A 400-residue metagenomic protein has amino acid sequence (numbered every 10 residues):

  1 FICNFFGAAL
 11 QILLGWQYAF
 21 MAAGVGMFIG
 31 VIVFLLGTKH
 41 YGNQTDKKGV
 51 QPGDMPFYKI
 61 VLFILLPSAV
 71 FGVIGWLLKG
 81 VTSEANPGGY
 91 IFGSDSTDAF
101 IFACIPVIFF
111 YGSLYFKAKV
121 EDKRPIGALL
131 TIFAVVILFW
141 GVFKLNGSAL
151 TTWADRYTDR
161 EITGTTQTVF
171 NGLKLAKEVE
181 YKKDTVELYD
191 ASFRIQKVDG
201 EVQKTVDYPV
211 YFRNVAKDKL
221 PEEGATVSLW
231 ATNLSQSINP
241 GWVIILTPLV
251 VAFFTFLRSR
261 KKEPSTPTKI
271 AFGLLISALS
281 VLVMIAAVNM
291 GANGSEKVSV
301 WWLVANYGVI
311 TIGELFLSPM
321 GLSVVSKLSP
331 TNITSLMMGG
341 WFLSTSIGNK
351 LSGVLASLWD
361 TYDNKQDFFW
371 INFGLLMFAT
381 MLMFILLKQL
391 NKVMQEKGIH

Functional and structural regions predicted by a protein language model:
F1-Q11, A23, M27-G30, F34 (+5 more regions): Membrane-embedded alpha-helical bundles of multi-pass transporters/translocases, especially carrier/permease families
A8-V198, Y208-N214, D218-P221, T255-R260 (+1 more regions): Intracellular loop-helix junctions on the cytosolic face of multi-pass helical membrane proteins
K123-P125, T226-V227, A252, V298-S299: Short secondary-structure boundary micro-motifs
G224-T232: Juxtamembrane membrane-interface segments at transmembrane-helix boundaries in membrane proteins
